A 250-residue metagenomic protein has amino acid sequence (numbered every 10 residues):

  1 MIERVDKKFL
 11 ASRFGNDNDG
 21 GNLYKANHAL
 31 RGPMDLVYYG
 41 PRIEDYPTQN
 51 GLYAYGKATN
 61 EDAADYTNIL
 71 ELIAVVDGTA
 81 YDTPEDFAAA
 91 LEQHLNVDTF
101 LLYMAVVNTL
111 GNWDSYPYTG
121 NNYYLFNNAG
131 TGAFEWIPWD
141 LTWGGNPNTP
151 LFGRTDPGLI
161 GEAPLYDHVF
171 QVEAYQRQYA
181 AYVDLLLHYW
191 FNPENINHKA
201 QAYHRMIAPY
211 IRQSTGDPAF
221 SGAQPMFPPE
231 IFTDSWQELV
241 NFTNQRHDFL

Functional and structural regions predicted by a protein language model:
M1, V5-R13, L110-Y118, A133-W136 (+2 more regions): Secretory-pathway/luminal and periplasmic proteins that interact with or process carbohydrate-rich
M1-V107: Internal "kinase-insert"/substrate-recognition segments embedded within catalytic cores of ATP-dependent enzymes
D6, R13, I73-A80, N108 (+6 more regions): Sec/Tat-exported extracytoplasmic proteins
D6-K7, A11, G20-G21, A88 (+6 more regions): Generic secondary-structure boundary/loop-capping signal
A63-T67, E85, H94-Y103, Y116-T119 (+6 more regions): Conserved structured core elements
T83-L91, Y116, W190-N195: Surface-exposed patches in mature extracellular/periplasmic domains of secreted proteins
H94-P147, T243: Active-site acidic catalytic loop and adjacent metal/ATP-binding pocket of ATP-dependent phosphoryl transfer enzymes
N127-L250: C-terminal catalytic region of ATP-dependent kinase domains
